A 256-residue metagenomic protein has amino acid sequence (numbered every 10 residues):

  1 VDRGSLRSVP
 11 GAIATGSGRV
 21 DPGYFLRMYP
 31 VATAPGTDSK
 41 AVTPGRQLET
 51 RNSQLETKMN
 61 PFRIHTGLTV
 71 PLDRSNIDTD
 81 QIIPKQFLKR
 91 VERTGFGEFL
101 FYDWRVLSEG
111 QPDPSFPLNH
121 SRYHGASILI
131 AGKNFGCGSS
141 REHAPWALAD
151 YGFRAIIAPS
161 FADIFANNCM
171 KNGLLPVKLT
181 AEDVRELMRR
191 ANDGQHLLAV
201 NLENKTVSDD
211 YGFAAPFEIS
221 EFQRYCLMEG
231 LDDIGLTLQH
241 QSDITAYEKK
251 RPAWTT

Functional and structural regions predicted by a protein language model:
V1-K58: Intrinsic disorder/low-complexity segments
K58-G132, G136-T256: Cytosolic catalytic domains that perform sulfur/thiol-centered chemistry
